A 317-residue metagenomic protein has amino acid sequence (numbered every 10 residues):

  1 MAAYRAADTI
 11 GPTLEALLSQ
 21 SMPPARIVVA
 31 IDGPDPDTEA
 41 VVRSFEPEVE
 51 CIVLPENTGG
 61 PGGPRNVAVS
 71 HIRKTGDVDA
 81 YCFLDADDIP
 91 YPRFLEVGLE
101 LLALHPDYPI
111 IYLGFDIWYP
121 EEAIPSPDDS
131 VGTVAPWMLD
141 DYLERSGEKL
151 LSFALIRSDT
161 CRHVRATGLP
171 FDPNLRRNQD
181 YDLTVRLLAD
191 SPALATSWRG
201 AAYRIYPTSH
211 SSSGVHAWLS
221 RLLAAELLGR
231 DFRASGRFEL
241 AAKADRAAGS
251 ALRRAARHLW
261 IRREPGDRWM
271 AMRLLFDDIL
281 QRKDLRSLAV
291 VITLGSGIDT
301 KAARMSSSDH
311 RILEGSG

Functional and structural regions predicted by a protein language model:
E15-P24: Short, acidic, metal-binding catalytic loop of nucleotide-sugar glycosyltransferases
I31-A40, T58: A conserved acidic beta->alpha catalytic loop
R43-G63, V67-K74: Conserved donor nucleotide-binding strand/loop of the catalytic core
T58-G59, G63-N66, Y91, L95-G168 (+1 more regions): Flexible acidic/His/Gly-enriched loops in nucleotide-sugar-dependent glycosyltransferase catalytic domains
G76-I89: Short beta-strand-to-loop acidic/aromatic patch adjacent to the donor-nucleotide binding site
G114, L194-G200: Catalytic beta-strand/loop signature of glycosyltransferases that borders the donor
N174-V185: Acidic donor-binding loop at a coil-to-helix junction in glycosyltransferase catalytic cores that engages
R199-Y206, S212-E239, P265-I279: Catalytic core of nucleotide-sugar-dependent glycosyltransferases
